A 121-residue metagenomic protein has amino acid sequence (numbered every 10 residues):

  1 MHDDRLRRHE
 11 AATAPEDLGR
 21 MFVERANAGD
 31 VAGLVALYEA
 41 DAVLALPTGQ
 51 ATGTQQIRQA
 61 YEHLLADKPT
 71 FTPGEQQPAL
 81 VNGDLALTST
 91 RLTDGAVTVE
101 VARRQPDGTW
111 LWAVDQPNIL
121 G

Functional and structural regions predicted by a protein language model:
M1-A40: Short, low-complexity N-terminal intrinsically disordered segments enriched in polar/charged residues
T13, V31-N82: A solvent-exposed, acidic/Ser-Thr-rich amphipathic alpha-helical stretch
L46, L92, Q105: Acidic surface patches and DE-rich sequence motifs
T72-G74, D94-V99: Short, surface-exposed coil-to-beta transition loops
N82-L85, D107: Residue-level signal for tight coil/turn positions that link beta-strands
A86-T93: Short beta-strand segments that buttress and anchor functional surface loops
V97-G121: Short beta-strand edge/turn micro-motifs at domain boundaries
